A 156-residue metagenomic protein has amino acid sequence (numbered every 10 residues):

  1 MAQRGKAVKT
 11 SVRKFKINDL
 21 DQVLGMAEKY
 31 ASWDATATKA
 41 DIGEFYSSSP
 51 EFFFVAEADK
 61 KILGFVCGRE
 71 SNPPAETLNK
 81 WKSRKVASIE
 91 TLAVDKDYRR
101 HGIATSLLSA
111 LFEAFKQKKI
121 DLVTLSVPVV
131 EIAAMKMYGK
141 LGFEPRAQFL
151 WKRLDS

Functional and structural regions predicted by a protein language model:
K9-V23: A short beta-loop-alpha structural element at the N-terminal edge of CoA-dependent acyl/N-acetyltransferase catalytic
L24-A37: Helix-loop element at the rim of GNAT/NAT acetyltransferase active sites that forms part of the acceptor-substrate
D34-V55, C67: Active-site rim helix/loop that mediates acceptor-substrate recognition in acyltransferases
V55, K61-E70, S88, A93: Conserved beta-strand in the GNAT
V94, R100-E113, K136-K140: Conserved acetyl-CoA-binding loop-helix of GNAT-fold acetyltransferases
T105, Q117, V129-A147: Conserved active-site alpha-helix within GNAT-family acetyltransferase domains
F115-V127: Conserved GNAT acetyl-CoA-binding A-motif
T124-A134, W151-D155: Conserved beta-strand-loop-alpha-helix junction that forms the acyl-donor binding cleft
